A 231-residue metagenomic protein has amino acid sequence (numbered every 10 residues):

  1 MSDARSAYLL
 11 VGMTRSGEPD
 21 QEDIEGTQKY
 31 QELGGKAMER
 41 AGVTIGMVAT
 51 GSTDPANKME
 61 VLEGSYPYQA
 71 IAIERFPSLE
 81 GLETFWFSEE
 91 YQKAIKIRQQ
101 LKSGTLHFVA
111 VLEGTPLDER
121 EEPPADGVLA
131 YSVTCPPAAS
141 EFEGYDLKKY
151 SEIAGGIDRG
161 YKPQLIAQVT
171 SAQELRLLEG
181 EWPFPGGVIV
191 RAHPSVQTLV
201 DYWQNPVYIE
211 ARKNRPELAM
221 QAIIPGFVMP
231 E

Functional and structural regions predicted by a protein language model:
M1-A70, P77-T84, V109-P206, P225-E231: Short S/T/G/P-rich N-terminal loop/turn motif that feeds into the first structured element of a domain
G35, E90-K96, V207-K213: A common structural junction motif
T44, I95-V111, Q164, A211-G226: Conserved short beta-strand edge segments in small beta-sheet-based binding/regulatory domains
I73-Q100, T105-H107: Hydrophobic, ordered structural segments
